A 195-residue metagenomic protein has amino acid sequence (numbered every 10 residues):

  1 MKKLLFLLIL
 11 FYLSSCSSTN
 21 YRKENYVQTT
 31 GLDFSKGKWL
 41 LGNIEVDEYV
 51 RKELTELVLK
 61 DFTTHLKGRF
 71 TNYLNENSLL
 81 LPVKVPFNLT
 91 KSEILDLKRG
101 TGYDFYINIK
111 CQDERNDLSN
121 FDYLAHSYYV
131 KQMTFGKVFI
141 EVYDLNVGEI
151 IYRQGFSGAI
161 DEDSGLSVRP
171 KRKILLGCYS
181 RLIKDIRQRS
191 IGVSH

Functional and structural regions predicted by a protein language model:
M1-L4: Positively charged n-region of N-terminal signal peptides that target proteins for export
Y12-S15: C-terminal motif of bacterial Sec signal peptides marking the signal peptidase cleavage site
S17-S35, N116, V130-H195: C-terminal/domain-edge helix-coil "capping" segments
S35-N108, Q112, L145, E149 (+3 more regions): N-terminal segment of the mature soluble domain
D61, S78, P82, P86 (+3 more regions): Solvent-exposed, non-transmembrane amphipathic alpha-helical segments
L97, S127-Y129: Short, structured secondary-structure boundary patches
F121-L124: Outer-membrane beta-barrel translocator domains and adjoining extracellular loop/strand segments of Gram-negative
